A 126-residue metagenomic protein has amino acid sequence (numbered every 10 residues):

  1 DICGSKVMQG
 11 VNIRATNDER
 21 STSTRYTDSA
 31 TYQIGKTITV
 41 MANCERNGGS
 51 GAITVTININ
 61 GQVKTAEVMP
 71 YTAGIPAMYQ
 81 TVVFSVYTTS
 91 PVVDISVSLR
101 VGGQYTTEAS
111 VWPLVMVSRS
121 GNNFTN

Functional and structural regions predicted by a protein language model:
I2-E19: Short carbohydrate-recognition loop motifs
A15-Q33, Y79-V82: Short beta-strands within extracellular/lumenal beta-sheet-rich domains
T31-T39, S90-V92: Extended extracellular/luminal ectodomain segments enriched in beta-structured repeat modules
G35-N47, L99: A short beta-strand element within beta-rich, extracytoplasmic domains of secreted/secretory-pathway proteins
A52-Q62: Short, surface-exposed beta-strand/strand-loop-strand elements in extracellular ectodomains
K64-T88: Extracellular carbohydrate recognition and processing domains and analogous Trp-centered ligand-binding platforms
S96-Y105: Short beta-strand-plus-loop segments that form exposed binding edges in beta-rich domains
E108-T125: C-terminal interaction-tip segments
